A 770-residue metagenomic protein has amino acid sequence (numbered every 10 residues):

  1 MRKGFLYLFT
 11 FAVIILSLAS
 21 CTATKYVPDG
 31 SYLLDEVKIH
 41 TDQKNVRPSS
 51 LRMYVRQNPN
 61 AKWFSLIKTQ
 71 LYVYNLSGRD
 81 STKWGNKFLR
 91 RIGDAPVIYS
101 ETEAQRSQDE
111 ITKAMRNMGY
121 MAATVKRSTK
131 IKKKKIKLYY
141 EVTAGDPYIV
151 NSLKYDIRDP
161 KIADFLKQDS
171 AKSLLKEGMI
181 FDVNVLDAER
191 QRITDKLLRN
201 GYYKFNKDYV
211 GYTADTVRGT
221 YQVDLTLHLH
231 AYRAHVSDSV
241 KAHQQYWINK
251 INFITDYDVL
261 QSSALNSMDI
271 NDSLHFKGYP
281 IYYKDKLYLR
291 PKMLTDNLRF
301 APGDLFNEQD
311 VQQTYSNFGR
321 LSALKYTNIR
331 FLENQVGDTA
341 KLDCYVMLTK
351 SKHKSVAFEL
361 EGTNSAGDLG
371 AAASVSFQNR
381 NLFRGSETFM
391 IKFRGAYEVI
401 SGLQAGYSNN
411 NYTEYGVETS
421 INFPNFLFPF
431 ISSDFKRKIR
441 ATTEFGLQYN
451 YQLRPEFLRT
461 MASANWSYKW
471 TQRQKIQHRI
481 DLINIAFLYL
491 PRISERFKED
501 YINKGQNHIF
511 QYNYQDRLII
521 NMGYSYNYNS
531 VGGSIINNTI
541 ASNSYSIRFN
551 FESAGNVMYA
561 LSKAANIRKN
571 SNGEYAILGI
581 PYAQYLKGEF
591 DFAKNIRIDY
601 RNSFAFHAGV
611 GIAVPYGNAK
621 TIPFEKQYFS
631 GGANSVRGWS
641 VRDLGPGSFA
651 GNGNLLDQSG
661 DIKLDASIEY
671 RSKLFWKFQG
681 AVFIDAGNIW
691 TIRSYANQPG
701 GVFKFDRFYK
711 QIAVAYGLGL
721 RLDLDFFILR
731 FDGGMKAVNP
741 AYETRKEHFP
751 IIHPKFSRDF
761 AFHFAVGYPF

Functional and structural regions predicted by a protein language model:
R2, T22-R320, K341, F435: Interaction-mediating elements
S17-S20: C-terminal motif of bacterial Sec signal peptides marking the signal peptidase cleavage site
R199, D338, S355, S408-G609: Transmembrane beta-strand segments of outer-membrane beta-barrel domains in Gram-negative and organellar OMPs
H230, I254, A301, L332-N334 (+15 more regions): Outer-membrane beta-barrel pore domains and translocons
S239-A242, W247-K436, N513-I520, Y528-A541 (+2 more regions): Outer-membrane beta-barrel initiation region
P280, G362, L403-Y407, N507-N513 (+4 more regions): Extracellular loop and loop/strand-boundary signature of outer-membrane beta-barrel proteins
L342, S603-F683, G687-N697: Extracytoplasmic gating/loop element in the C-terminal half of outer-membrane beta-barrel translocons and assembly
L722-F726, F756-F770: Outer-membrane beta-barrel "beta-signal"
